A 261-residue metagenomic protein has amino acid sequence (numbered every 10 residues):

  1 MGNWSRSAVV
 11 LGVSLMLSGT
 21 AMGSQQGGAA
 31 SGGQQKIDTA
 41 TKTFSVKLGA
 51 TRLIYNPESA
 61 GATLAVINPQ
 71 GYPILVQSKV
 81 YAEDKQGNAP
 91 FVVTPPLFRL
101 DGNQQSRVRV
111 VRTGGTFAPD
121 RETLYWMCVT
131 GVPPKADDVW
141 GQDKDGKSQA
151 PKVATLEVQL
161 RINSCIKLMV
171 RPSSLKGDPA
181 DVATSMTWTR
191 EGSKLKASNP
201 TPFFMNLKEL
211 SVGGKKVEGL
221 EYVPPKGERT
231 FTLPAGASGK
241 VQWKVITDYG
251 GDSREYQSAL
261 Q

Functional and structural regions predicted by a protein language model:
M1-L11: Bacterial N-terminal signal peptides that target proteins for export
V10-G19: Bacterial N-terminal signal peptides
A21-Q25, A29: Boundary at the C-terminal end of the N-terminal hydrophobic targeting segment
Q26, K47, A65, P69-V111: Surface-exposed binding patches on compact interaction domains or structured appendages
A30-A65, G177-R190: Beta-sheet-dominated interaction scaffolds and their linkers
V66-Q70, L195-T201: Asparagine-centered strand-capping/turn motif at beta-strand->loop junctions
N88-T116, K215-K240: Intrinsically disordered, low-complexity Pro/Gly/Ser/Thr-rich segments with frequent PxxP/GP/PP motifs and embedded
G115-V182, G239-Q261: Terminal connector regions
